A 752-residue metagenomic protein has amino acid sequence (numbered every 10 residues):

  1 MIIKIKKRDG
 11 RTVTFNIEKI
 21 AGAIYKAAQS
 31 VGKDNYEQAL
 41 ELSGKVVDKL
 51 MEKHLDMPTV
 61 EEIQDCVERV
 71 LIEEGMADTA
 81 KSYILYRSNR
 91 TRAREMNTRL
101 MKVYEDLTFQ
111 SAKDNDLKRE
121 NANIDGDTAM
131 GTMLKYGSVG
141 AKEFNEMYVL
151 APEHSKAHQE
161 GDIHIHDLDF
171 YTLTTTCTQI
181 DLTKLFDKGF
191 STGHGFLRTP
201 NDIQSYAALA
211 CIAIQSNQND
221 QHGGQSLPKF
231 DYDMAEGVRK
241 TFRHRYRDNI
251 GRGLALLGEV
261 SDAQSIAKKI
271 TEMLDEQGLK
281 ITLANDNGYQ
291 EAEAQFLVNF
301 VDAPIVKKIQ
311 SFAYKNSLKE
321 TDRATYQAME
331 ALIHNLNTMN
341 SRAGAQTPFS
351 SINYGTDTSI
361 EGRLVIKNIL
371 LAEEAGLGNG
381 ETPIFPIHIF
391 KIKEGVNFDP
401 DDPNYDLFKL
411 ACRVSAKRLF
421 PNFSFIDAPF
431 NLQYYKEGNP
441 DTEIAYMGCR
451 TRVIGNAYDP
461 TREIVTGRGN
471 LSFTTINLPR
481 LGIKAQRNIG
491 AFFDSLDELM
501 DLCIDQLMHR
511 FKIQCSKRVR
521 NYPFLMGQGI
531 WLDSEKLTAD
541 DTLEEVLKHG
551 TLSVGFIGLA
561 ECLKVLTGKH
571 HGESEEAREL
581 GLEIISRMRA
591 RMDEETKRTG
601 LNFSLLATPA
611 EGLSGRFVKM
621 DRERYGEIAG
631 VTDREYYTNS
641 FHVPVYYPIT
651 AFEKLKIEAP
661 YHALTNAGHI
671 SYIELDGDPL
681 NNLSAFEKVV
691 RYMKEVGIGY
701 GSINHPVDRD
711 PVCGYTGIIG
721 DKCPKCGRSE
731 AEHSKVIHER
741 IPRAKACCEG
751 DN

Functional and structural regions predicted by a protein language model:
M1-L107: Charged, amphipathic alpha-helical regulatory modules used for macromolecular assembly or allosteric control
I3, V46-E52, S350-N353, E561-L563 (+2 more regions): Short, hydrophobic beta-strand segments
G10, L559, S734: Hydrophobic, well-ordered secondary-structure elements that form the walls of internal hydrophobic environments
I24, M234, C562-L563, S734: Buried hydrophobic packing segments
Y25, I504, M508, A560-K564: Amphipathic, well-packed alpha-helical segments that form the structural scaffold of globular domains
N89-A93, T98-K548, K569-H570, S574-H738 (+2 more regions): Conserved catalytic cores of very large enzyme subunits
L552-V565, S586: Contiguous, well-ordered alpha-helical segments that form the cores/surfaces of helical PPI scaffolds
C747-E749: Short, intrinsically disordered terminal segments enriched in charged and Pro/Gly residues
